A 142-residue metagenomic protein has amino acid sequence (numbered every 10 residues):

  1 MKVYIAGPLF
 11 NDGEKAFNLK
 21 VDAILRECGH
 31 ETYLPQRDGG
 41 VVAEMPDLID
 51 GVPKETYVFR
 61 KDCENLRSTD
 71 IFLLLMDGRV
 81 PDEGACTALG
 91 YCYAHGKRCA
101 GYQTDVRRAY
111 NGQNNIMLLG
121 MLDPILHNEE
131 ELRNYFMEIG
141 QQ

Functional and structural regions predicted by a protein language model:
M1-Q142: Conserved catalytic or regulatory cores that recognize and/or transform ribose-phosphate-containing ligands
